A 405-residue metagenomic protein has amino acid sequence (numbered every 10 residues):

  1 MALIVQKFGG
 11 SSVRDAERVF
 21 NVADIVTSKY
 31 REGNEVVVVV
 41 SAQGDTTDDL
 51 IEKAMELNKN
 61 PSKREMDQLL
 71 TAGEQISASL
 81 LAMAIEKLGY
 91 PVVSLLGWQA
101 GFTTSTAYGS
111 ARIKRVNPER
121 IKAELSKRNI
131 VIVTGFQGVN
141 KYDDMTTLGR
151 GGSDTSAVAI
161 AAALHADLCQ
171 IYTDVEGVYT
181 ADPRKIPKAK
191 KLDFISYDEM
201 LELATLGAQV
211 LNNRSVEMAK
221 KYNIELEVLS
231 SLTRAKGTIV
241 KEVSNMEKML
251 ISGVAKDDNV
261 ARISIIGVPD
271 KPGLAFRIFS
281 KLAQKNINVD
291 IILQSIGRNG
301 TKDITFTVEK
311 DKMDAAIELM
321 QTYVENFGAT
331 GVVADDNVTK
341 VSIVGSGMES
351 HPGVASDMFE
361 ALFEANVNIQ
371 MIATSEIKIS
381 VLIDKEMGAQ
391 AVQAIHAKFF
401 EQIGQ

Functional and structural regions predicted by a protein language model:
M1-V216, I383-D384, I403: Nucleotide/pyrophosphate-binding catalytic subdomain
N34, Y90, I224, I287 (+1 more regions): Short phosphate-binding/catalytic loops that engage adenosine nucleotides
V40-T47, V228-N245, G300, F306: Terminal amphipathic helices with adjacent charged low-complexity linkers/tails
L168-Y172, L226-V228, D290, M371: Short hydrophobic alpha-helical runs that function as membrane-insertion/retention elements
A219: Acidic-aromatic/histidine active-site loop/patch
I239-Q405: A conserved regulatory-domain signal marking ACT and ACT-like small-molecule sensing domains and adjacent regulatory
